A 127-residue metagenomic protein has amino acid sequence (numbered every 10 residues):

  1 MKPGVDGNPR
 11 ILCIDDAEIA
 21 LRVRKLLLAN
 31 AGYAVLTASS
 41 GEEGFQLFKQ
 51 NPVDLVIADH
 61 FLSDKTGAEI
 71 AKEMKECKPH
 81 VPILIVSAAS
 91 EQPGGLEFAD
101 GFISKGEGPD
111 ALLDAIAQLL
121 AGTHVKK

Functional and structural regions predicted by a protein language model:
M1-R10, G108-K127: Non-catalytic signal-transmission and effector/linker regions of two-component phosphorelay proteins
N8-I19, R24-L28, V56: Conserved acidic segment of CheY-like receiver
G32-S39, L47: Short hydrophobic/Thr-rich beta-strand motif most characteristic of the beta2 strand and flanking loop of CheY-like
S40-E43, T66-E69: Acidic catalytic/metal-coordinating carboxylates
K49-N51, E73-H80, E97: Conserved phosphotransfer cores of two-component systems
D59: Active-site residues of response regulator receiver
S63: The feature encodes the CheY-like receiver
